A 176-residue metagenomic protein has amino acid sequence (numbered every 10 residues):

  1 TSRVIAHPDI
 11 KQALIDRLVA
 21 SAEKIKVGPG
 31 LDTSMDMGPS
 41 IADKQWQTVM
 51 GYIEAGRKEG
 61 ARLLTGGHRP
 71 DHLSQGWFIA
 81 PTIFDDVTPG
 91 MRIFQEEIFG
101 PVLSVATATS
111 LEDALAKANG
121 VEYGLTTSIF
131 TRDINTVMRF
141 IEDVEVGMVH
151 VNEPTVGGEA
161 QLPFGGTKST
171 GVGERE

Functional and structural regions predicted by a protein language model:
T1-I5, K24-V27, N119-G120: Active-site PLP-lysine loop of aminotransferase-like
V4, P8, A42, V105-T107 (+1 more regions): Active-site-adjacent beta-strand anchor residues
A6-K26: Conserved core segment of the aminotransferase class I/II
L14, L18, V49, V137-F140: Hydrophobic packing residues within well-ordered alpha-helices of enzyme cores
K26, M37, I53, K58 (+2 more regions): Conserved C-terminal structural/oligomerization subdomain of aldehyde/semialdehyde dehydrogenase
D32-G38: Short linear capping/connector segments at secondary-structure termini
P39-M50: Short beta-strand to alpha-helix junction loop
G60-R69: Short secondary-structure junctions
